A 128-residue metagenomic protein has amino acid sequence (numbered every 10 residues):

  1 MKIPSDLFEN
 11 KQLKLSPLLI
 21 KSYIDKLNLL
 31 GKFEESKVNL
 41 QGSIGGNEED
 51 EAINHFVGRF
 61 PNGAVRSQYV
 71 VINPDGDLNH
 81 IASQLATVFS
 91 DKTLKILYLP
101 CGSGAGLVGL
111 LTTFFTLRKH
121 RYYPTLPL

Functional and structural regions predicted by a protein language model:
M1-N39: N-terminal auxiliary segments of SAM/dcSAM-dependent transferases
Q41-V88: Class I SAM-dependent methyltransferase Rossmann-like catalytic core, especially the SAM/SAH-binding loop
F60-N62, P100-L107: Gly/Ser/Thr-rich loops at beta-strand to alpha-helix junctions that form or flank small-molecule/cofactor-binding
Q68, I72-D75, L97, L111-F115: Alpha-helical repeat scaffolds in large eukaryotic proteins
K92-G102: Conserved class I S-adenosyl-L-methionine
S103-R121: Conserved SAM-binding loop of SAM-dependent methyltransferases across substrates and taxa, primarily the Class I
P124-L128: Conserved SAM-binding motif I beta-strand of class I
